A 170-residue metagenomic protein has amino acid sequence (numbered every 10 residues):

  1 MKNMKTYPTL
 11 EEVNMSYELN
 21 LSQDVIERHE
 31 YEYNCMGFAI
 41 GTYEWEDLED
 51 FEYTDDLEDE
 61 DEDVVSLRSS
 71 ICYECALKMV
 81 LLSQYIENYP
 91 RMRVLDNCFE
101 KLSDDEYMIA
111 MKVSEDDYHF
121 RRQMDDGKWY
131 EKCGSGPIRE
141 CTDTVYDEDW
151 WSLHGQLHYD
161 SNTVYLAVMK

Functional and structural regions predicted by a protein language model:
T6-N88: Cysteine-nucleophile protease catalytic domains, especially the papain-like/related folds used in DUB/UBL proteases
E18-L19, R91, V145-E148: Short amphipathic alpha-helical surface micro-motifs
R28-H29, K101, G155-Q156: A general structural signal for short secondary-structure junctions and capping/turn motifs
E30-N34, D105, D160: Sequence-level motif detector for i,i+2 pairs with an aromatic at +2
E62-G136: ...with weaker cross-activation on analogous glycine-rich loops/strands in unrelated enzymes
D125-K170: Active-site or metal-binding loop neighborhoods of secreted/extracellular toxin and effector enzymes
